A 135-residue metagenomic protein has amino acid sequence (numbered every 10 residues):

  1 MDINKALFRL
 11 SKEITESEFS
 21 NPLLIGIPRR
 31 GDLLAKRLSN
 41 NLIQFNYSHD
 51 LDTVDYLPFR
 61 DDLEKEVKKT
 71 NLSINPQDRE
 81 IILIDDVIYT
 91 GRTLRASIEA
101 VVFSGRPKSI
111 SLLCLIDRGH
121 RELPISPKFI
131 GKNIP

Functional and structural regions predicted by a protein language model:
M1-P135: PRPP-associated nucleotide enzymes
